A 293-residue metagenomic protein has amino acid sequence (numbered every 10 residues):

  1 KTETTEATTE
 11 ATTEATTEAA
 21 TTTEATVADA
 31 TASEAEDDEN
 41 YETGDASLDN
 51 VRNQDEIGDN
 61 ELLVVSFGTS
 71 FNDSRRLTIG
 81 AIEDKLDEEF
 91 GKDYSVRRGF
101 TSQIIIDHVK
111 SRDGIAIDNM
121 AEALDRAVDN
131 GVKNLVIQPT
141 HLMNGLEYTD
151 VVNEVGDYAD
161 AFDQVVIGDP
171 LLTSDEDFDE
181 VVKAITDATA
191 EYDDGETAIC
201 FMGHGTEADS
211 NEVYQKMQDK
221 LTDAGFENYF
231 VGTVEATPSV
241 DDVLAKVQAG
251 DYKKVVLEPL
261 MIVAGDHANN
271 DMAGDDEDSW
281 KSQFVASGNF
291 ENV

Functional and structural regions predicted by a protein language model:
K1-S33: Intrinsically disordered, low-complexity serine/threonine-rich repeat tracts
V27-V293: Active-site-proximal alpha-helix that buttresses catalytic centers in soluble enzyme cores
